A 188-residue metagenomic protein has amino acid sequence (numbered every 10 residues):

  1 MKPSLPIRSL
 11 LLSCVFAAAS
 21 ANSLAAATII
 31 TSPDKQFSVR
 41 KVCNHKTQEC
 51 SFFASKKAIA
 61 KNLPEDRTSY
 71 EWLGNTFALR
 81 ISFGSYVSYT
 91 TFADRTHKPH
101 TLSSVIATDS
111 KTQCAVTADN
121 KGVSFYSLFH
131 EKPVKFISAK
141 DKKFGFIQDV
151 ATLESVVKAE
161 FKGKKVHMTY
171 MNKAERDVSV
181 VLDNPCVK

Functional and structural regions predicted by a protein language model:
M1-L11: Bacterial N-terminal signal peptides that target proteins for export
A18-S23: N-terminal signal peptide c-region/cleavage motif recognized by signal peptidases
L24-G84: Terminal domain-start segments
K35-K41, L73-S85, K111-Y126, V157-K158 (+1 more regions): Short beta-strand elements that form the blades of beta-propeller/WD-repeat-like and other beta-sheet-rich scaffold
N44-A60, S85-S103, S124-G145, A174-K188: Surface-exposed loop/turn elements that mediate protein-protein interactions on large endomembrane-trafficking
P64-E71, T101-C114, I147-K158: Repeated scaffold domains used in trafficking and secretory/extracellular systems, primarily beta-propellers
T152-K188: Long, ordered, amphipathic alpha-helical scaffolds
